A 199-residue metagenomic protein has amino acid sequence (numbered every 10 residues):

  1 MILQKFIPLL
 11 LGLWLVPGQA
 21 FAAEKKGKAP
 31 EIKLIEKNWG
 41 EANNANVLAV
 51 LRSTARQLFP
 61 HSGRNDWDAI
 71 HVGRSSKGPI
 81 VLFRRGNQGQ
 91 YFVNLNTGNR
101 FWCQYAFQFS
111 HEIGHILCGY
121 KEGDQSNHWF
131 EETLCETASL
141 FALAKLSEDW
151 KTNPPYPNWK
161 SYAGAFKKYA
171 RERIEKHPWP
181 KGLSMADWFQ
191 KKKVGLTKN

Functional and structural regions predicted by a protein language model:
M1-I7: Bacterial N-terminal signal peptides that target proteins for export
L3, A22-K25, P178-N199: Pan-zinc metallopeptidase signature
P8-P17: Bacterial N-terminal signal peptides
G27-R100: Auxiliary, metal-adjacent structural segments of Zn-dependent hydrolase domains
G63-G73, G119-H128, L146-W159: Surface-exposed patches in mature extracellular/periplasmic domains of secreted proteins
Y91-F109, Y120-N127: Short pre-active-site segment immediately N-terminal to the catalytic Zn-binding motif
F107-G123, E132, E136, L140: Active-site recognition of the HExxH zinc-binding catalytic motif
H128-E175: Post-HExxH zinc-binding segment in Zn-dependent metallohydrolases
